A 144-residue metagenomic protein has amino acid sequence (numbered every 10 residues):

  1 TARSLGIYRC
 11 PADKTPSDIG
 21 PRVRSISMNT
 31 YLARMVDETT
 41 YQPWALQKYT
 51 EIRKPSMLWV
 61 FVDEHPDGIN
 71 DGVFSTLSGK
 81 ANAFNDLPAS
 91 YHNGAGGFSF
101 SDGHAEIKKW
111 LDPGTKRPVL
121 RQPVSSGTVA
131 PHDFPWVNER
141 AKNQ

Functional and structural regions predicted by a protein language model:
T1-Q144: Short, well-structured segments within or immediately adjacent to enzyme catalytic domains that line ligand-binding
